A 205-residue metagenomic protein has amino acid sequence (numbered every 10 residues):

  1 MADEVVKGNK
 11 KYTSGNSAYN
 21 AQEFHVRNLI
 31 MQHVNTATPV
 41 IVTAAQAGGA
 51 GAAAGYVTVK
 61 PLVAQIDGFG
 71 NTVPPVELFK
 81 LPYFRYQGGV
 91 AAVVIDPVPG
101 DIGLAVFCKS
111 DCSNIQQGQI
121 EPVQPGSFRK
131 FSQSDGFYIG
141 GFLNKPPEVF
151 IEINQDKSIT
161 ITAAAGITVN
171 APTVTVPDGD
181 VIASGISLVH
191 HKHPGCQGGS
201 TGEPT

Functional and structural regions predicted by a protein language model:
A2-T168: Hydrophobic packing positions characteristic of elongated beta-solenoid/beta-helix-type spike/fiber shafts
A2-V5, Y12, N16-Y19, A164-T205: Intrinsic-disorder/coil detector with helix-boundary
